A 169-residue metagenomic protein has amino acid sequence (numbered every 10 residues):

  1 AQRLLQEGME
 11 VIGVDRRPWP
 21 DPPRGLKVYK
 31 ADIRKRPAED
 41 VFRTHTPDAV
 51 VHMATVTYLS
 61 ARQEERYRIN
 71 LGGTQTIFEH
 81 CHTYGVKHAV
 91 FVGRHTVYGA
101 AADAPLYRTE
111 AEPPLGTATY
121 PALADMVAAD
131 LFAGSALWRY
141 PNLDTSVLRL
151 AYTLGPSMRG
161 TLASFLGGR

Functional and structural regions predicted by a protein language model:
A1-A49: N-terminal Rossmann/SDR dinucleotide-binding element
V14, V50-A54, A89-H95, L148-L150: SDR active-site strand-loop-helix element
V28, R66, A89, T145-L148: Hydrophobic/aromatic anchor residues within beta-strands of the central parallel beta-sheet of Rossmann-like
I33-G72, H80-T83, A100: NAD(P)H-binding glycine-rich loop region in Rossmannoid oxidoreductase-like domains and their noncatalytic homologs
V56-T57, H95-A102, A151-L154: Active-site segment of SDR-like NAD(P)-dependent oxidoreductases
T76-A122, S146: Conserved Rossmann-fold NAD(P)-dependent oxidoreductase catalytic core, especially the SDR/UDP-sugar
A118-V147: Active-site Tyr-X1-5-Lys
L137-R169: NAD(P)-dependent short-chain dehydrogenase/reductase
